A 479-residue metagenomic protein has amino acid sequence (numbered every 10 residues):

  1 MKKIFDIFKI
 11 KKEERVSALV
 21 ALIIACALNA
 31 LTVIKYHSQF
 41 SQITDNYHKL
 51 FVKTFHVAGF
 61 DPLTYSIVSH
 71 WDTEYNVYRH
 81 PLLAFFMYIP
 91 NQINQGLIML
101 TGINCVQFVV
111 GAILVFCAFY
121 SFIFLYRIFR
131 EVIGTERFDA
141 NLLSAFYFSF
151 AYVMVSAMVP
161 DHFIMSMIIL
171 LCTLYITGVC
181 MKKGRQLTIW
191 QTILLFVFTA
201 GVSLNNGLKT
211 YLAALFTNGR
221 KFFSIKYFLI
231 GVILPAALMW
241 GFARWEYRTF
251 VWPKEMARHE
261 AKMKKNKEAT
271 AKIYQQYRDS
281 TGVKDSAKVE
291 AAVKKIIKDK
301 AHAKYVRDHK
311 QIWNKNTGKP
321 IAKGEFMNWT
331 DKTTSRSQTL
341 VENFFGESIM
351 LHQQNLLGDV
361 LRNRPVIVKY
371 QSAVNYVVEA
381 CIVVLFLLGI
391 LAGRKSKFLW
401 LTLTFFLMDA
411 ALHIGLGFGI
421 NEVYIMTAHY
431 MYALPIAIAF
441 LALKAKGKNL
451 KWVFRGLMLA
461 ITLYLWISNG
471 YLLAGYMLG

Functional and structural regions predicted by a protein language model:
M1-I7, G207-A236, W252-K265: Perimembrane helix-loop-helix junctions
K9-G59, S66-W71, L234-R248, I461-W466: Transmembrane signal-anchor helices characteristic of membrane glycosylation enzymes that use polyprenol
P62-F108, A291-L388, W400-T402: Lumenal/periplasmic acceptor-binding loop at the mouth of the active site in multi-pass, GT-C-fold membrane enzymes
A112-I133, V384-L388: Transmembrane-helix motifs of polytopic, lipid-linked glycan transferases
L125-S149, W400, T404: Transmembrane-helix signature of polytopic, membrane-embedded enzymes that assemble or transfer cell-envelope glycans
M158-F163: Short acidic/glycine- and proline-prone juxtamembrane loop motifs at membrane-interface regions of multi-pass membrane
M165-K182: Specific aromatic-rich, kink-prone transmembrane helix
L187-N206, T210-N218, I230-A237, G456-A460: Membrane-interface alpha helices of multi-pass inner-membrane proteins
